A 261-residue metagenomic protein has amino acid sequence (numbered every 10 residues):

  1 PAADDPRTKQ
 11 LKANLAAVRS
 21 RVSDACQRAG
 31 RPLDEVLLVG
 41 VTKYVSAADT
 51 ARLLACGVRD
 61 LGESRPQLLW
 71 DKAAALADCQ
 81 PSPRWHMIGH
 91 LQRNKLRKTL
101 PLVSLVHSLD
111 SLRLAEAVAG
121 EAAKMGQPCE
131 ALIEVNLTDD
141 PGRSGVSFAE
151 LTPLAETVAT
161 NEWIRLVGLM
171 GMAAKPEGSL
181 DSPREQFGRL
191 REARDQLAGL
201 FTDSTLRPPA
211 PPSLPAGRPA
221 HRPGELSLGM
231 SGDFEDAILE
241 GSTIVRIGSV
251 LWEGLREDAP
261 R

Functional and structural regions predicted by a protein language model:
P1-G232, E240, W252-G254: Conserved alpha/beta-domain cores
S242-P260: Gly/Pro- and small hydrophobic-enriched strand-loop and loop-to-helix capping segments that sit at the rims
